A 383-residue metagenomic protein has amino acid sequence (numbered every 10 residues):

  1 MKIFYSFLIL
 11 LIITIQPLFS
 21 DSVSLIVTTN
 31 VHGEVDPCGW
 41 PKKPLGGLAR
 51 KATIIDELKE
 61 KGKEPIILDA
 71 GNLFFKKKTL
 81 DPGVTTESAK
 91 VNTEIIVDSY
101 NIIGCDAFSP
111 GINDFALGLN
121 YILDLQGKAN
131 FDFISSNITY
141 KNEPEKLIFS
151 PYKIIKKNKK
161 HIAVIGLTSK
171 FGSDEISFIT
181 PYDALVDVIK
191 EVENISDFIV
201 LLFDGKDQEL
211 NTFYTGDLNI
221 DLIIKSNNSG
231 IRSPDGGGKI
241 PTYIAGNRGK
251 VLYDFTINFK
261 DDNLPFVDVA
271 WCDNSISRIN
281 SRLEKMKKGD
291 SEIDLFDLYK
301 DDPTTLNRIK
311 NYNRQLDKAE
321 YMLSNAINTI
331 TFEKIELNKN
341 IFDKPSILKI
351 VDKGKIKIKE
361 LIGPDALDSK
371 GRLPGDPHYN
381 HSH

Functional and structural regions predicted by a protein language model:
M1-F4: Positively charged n-region of N-terminal signal peptides that target proteins for export
S6-I15: Bacterial N-terminal signal peptides
F19-H383: Acidic, metal/ion-coordinating pockets
